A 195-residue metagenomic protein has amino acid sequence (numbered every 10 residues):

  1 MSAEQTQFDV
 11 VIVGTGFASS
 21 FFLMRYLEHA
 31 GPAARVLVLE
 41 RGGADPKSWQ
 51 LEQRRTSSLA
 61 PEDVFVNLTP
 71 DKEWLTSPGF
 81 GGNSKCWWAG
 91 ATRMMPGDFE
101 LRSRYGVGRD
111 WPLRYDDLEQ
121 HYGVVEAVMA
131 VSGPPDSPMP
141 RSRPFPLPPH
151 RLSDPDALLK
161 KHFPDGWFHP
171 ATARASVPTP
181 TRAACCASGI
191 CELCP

Functional and structural regions predicted by a protein language model:
S2-V124: N-terminal glycine-rich phosphate/pyrophosphate-binding loop and immediately adjacent elements
R104-G106, W111-P195: Conserved redox-cofactor binding core of oxidoreductases
